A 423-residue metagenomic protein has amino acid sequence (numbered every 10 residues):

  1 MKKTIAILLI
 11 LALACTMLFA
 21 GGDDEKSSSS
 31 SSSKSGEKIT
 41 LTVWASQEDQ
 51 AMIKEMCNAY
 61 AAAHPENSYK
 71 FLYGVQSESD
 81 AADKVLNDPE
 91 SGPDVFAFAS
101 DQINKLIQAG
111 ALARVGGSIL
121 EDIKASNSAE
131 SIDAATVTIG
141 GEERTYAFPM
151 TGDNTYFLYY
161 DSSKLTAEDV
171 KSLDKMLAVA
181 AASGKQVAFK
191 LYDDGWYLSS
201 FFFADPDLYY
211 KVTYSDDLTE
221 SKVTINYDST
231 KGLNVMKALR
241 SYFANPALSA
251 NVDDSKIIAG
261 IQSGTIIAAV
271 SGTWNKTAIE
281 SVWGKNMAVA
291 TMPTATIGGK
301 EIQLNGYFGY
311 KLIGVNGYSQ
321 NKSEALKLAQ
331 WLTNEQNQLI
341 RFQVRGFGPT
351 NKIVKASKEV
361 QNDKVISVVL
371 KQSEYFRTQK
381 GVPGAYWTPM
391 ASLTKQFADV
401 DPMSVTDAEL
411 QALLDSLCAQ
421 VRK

Functional and structural regions predicted by a protein language model:
A6, M17-N104, Q108, A412 (+1 more regions): Conserved N-terminal structural module of periplasmic/extracytoplasmic solute-binding proteins
S46, N58, Y242-N321: Extracytoplasmic/periplasmic substrate-binding proteins
Q47, W274-A278, K311-A385: Mature extracytoplasmic/periplasmic domains
M52, M56, K231-A238, Q320-L332 (+1 more regions): Short amphipathic alpha-helical coupling segments at ligand-binding clamshell hinges and other catalytic/signaling
S100-Y156, E168, A288-T291: Hinge/lid segment of periplasmic solute-binding proteins
E142-M150, Y156, L177-T224, I266: Extracytoplasmic/periplasmic solute-binding protein
L218-N251: Glycine-centered hinge/linker elements that transmit conformational signals in sensory and ligand-binding systems
Y307, V344-G348, K364-K423: C-terminal capping/gating helix-and-loop segments adjacent to ligand/active sites or protein-protein/ligand interfaces
